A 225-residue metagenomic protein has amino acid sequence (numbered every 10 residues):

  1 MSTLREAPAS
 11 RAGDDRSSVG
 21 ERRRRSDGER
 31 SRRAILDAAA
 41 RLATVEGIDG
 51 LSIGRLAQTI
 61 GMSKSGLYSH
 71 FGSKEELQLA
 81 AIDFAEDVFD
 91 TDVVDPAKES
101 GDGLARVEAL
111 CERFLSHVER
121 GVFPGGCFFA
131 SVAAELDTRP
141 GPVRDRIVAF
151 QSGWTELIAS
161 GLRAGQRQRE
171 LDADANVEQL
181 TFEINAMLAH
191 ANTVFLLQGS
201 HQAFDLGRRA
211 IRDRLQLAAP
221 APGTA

Functional and structural regions predicted by a protein language model:
M1-E46, G50-T59, E76-L79: Basic, helix-initiating cap at the start of DNA-binding domains
M1-G20, A109-S116, S152-Q168, N185-M187 (+1 more regions): C-terminal peripheral helix-coil segments that are non-catalytic and often amphipathic
L4-R5, G125, A130, A173-V194 (+1 more regions): Hydrophobic alpha-helical segments that form the core of small-molecule binding pockets and/or dimer interfaces
R30-R41, V45, Q58-T59, E76-E99 (+4 more regions): Alpha-helical structural segments
A38-A39, I60, G165, V177 (+1 more regions): Small-residue (primarily alanine) positions within well-ordered alpha-helices, especially packing/interaction faces
I60-F71: Short hydrophobic/aromatic patch on the recognition helix
A105, D145-F150, R167-E183, Q202 (+1 more regions): All-alpha amphipathic helical-bundle segments outside canonical DNA-binding/catalytic cores that form hydrophobic
R106, R120-P142: Amphipathic alpha-helical segments used for helix-helix packing
